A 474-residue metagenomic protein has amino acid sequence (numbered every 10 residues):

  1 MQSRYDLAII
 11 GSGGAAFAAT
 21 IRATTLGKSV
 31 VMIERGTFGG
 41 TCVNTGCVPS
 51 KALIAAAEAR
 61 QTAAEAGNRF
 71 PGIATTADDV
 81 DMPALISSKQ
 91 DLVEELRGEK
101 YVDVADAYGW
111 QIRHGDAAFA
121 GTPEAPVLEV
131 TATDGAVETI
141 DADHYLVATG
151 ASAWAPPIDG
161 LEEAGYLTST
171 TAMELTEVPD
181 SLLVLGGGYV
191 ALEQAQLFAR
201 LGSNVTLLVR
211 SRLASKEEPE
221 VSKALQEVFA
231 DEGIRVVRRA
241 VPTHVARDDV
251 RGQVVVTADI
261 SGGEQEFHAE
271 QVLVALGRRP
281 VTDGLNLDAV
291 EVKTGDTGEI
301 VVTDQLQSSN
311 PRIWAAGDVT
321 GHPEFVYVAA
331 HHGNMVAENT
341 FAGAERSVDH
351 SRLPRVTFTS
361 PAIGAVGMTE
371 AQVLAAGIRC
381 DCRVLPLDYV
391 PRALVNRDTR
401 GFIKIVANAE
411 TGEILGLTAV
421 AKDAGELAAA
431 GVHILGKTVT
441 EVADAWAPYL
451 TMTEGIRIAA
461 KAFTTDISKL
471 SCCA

Functional and structural regions predicted by a protein language model:
M1-G13, V178-L185: Beta1/beta-strand and adjacent pyrophosphate-binding region of the FAD-binding site in flavoprotein oxidoreductases
Q2-Y5, I21-K28, I33-V178, S211-S215 (+5 more regions): Glycine-rich flavin
A8-A16, I21-G36, T41, V48 (+3 more regions): Flexible, glycine-rich terminal cap/loop adjacent to redox cofactors in electron-transfer oxidoreductases
Q111-H114, A118-T133, I140, L201-D304 (+3 more regions): A Rossmann-like FAD-binding core segment of flavoenzymes
E162-P179, E266-A342, E426-H433, A443: FAD-site-proximal beta/loop scaffold in flavoenzymes
T176-E217, F325: Rossmann-like NAD(P)H-binding beta-loop-alpha module
E220-A224, A316-Q372, Y449-C473: A conserved FAD-binding loop/helix module that cradles the flavin
